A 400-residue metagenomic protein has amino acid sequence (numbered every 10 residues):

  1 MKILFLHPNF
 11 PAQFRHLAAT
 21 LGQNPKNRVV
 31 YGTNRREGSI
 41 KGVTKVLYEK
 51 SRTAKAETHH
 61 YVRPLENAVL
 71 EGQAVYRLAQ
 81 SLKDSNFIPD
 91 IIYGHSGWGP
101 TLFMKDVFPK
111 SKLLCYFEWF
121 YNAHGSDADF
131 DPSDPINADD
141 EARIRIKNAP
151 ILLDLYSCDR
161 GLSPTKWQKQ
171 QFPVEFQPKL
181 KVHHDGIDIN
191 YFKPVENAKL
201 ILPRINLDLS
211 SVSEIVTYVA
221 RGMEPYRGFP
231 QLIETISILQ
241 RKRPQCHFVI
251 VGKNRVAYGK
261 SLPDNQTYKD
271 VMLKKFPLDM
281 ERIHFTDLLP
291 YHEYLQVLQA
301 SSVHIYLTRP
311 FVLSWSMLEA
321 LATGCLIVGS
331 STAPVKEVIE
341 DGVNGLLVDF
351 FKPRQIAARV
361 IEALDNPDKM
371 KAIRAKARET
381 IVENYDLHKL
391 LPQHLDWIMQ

Functional and structural regions predicted by a protein language model:
M1-T44, H388: N-terminal subdomain of nucleotide-sugar transferases
R52-V62, S111-A149, N190-K199, N254-P263: Acceptor-binding helix/loop patch of EC 2.4 sugar-transfer enzymes, predominantly nucleotide-sugar-dependent
N122, D140-S213: Donor nucleotide-sugar binding/catalytic pocket of nucleotide-sugar-dependent glycosyltransferases
D159, Q296-V312, C325: Acidic donor-binding loop of glycosyltransferase active sites
P203-R227, I233-I238, F248-V249: Conserved donor-binding/catalytic core segment of Leloir-type glycosyltransferases
R255-V256, S261-L288, H292: Nucleotide-activated donor-binding/catalytic signature segment of Leloir-type glycosyltransferases, i.e., the conserved
D341-G342, L346-P353, E362-P367: Conserved acidic donor-binding segment of nucleotide-sugar-dependent glycosyltransferases
Q355, E362, K369-N384, L390-D396: A short, well-ordered alpha-helix in the C-terminal region of glycosyltransferases
